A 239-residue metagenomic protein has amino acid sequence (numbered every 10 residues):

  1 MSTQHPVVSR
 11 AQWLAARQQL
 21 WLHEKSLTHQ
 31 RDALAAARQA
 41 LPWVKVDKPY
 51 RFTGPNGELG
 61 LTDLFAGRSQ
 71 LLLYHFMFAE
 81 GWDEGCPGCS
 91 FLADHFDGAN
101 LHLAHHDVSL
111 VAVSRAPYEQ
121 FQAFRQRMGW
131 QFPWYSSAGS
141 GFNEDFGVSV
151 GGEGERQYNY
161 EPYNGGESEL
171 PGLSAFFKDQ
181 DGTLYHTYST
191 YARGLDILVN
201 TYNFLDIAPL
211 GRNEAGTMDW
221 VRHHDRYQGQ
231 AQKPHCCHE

Functional and structural regions predicted by a protein language model:
M1-L71, F76-H106, A123-G129, P133 (+1 more regions): Non-globular targeting/processing and membrane-anchoring segments
Y74-H75, L110-A116, F121, S137: Short His-Asn-centered micro-motif
